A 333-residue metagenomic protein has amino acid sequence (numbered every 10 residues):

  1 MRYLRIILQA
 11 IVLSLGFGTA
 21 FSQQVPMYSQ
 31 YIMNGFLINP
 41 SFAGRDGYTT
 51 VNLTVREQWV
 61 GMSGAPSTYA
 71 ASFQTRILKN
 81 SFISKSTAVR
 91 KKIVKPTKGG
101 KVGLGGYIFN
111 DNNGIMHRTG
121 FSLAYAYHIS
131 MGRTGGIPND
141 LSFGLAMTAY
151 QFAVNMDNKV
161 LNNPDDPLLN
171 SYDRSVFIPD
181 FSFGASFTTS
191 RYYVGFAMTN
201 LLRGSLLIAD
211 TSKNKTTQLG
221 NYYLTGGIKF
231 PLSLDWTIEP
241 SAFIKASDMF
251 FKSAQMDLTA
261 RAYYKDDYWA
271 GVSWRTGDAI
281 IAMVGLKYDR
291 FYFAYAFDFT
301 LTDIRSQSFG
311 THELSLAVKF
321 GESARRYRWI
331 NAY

Functional and structural regions predicted by a protein language model:
M1-L8: Bacterial N-terminal signal peptides that target proteins for export
L8-G16: Bacterial N-terminal signal peptides
G18-S22: Sec/Tat signal peptide C-region and signal peptidase I cleavage site
Q23-Y333: Subset of outer-membrane beta-barrel
